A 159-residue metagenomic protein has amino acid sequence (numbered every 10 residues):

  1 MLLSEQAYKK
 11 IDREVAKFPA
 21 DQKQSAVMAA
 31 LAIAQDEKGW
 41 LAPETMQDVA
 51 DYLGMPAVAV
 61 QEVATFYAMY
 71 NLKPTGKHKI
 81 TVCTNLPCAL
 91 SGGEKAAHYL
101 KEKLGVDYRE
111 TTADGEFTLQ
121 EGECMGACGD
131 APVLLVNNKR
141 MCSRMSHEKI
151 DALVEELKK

Functional and structural regions predicted by a protein language model:
M1-K159: Signature of N-terminal electron-transfer/Fe-S-associated modules in redox systems
